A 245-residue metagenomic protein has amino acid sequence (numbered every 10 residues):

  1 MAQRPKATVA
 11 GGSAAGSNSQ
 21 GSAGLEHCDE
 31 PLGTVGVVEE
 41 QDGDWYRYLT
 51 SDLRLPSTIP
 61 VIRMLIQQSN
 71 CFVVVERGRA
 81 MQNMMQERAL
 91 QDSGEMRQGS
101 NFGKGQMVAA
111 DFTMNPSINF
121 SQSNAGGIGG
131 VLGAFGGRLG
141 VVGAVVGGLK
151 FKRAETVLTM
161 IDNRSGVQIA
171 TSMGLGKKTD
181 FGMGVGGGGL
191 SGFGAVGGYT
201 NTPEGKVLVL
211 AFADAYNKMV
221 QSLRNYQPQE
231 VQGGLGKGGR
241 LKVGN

Functional and structural regions predicted by a protein language model:
M1-F102, G186-G197, E204-N245: A structural "domain/chain start" motif
E87-I169, L175, T179-G198: Surface-exposed short loop/turn segments
E155-G174, T202-R224: Surface-exposed interaction patches
